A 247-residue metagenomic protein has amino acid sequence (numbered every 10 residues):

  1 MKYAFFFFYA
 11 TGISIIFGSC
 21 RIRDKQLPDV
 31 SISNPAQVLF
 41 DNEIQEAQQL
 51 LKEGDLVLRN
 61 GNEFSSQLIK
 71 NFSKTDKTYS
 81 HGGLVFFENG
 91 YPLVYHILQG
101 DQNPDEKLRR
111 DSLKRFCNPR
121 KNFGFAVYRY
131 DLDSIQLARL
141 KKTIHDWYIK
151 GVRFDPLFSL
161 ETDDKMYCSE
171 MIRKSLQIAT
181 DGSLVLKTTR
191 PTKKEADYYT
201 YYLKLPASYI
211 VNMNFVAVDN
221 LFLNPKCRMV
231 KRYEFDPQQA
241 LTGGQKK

Functional and structural regions predicted by a protein language model:
M1-L27: Bacterial Sec-dependent N-terminal signal peptides
G18-K247: Cysteine-nucleophile amide-bond enzymes
